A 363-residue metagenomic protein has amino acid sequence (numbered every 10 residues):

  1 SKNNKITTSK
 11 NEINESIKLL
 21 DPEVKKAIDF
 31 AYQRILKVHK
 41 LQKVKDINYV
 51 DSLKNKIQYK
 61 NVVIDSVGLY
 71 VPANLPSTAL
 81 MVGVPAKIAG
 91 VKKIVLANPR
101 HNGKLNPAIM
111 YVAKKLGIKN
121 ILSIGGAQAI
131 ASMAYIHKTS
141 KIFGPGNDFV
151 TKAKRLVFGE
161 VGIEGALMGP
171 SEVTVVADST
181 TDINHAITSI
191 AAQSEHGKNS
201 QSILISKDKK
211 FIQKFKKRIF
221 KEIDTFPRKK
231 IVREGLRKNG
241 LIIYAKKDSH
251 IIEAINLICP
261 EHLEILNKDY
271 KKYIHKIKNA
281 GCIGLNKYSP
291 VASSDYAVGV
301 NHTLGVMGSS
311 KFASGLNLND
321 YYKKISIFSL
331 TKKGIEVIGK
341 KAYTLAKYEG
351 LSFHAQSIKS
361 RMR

Functional and structural regions predicted by a protein language model:
S1-D65: N-terminal Rossmann-like NAD(P)+-binding subdomain of aldehyde/semialdehyde dehydrogenases
I47-D51, L69, L96-N98, N120-G126 (+8 more regions): General beta-strand structural signal in soluble alpha/beta enzymes
Y49-Y111: Conserved small-residue-rich beta-alpha loop and adjacent elements that most often cradle the phosphate/pyrophosphate
K92-H101, S202-D208, F215, N286: Short internal beta-strands
G117-Q201: Conserved NAD(P)+-binding/catalytic subdomain of aldehyde/semialdehyde dehydrogenases
A166-K238, I242: A conserved active-site cap/scaffold subdomain adjacent to cofactor or substrate pockets
N256-R363: C-terminal core of ALDH-fold dehydrogenases
